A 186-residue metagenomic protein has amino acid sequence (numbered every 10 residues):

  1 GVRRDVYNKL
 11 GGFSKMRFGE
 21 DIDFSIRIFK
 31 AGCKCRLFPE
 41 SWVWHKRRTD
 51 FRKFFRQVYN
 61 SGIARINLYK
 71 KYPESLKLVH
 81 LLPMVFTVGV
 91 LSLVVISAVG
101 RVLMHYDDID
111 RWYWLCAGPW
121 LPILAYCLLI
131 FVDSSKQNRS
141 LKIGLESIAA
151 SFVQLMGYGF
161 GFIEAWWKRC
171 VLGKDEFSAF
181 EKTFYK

Functional and structural regions predicted by a protein language model:
G1-L10: Conserved nucleotide-sugar donor-binding and metal-coordinating catalytic region shared by glycosyltransferases
G1-V2, I22, F86-T87: Short glycine- and hydrophobic/aromatic-rich loop-to-beta-strand nucleating segment in the catalytic cores
R4-D5, G32, S92: Short loop segments at secondary-structure junctions
N8, S14-L76: Catalytic donor/gating beta->alpha subdomain of glycosyltransferases that bind UDP-sugars
G12-F13, D23, K30, D107-G118 (+1 more regions): Soluble, non-transmembrane catalytic domains of enzymes that act on hydrophobic metabolites at membranes
L78-V85: Select subsegments of transmembrane alpha-helices in polytopic membrane proteins, especially boundary-proximal
F86-V171: Membrane-embedded multi-pass helical conduit in multi-pass membrane proteins, especially envelope-biosynthetic
R169-K186: Short linear elements at protein peripheries
